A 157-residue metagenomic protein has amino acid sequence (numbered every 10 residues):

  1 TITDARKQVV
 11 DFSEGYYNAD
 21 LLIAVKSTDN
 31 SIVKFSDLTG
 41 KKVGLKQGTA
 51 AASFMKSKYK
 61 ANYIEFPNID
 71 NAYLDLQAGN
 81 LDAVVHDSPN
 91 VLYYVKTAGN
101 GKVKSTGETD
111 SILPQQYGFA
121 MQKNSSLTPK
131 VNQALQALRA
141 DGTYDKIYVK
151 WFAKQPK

Functional and structural regions predicted by a protein language model:
T1-D37, T109-S111: Acidic, polar ligand-binding/catalytic clefts
T1-T3, Y17, K26-D29, G48-T49 (+4 more regions): Solvent-exposed coil/turn segments that connect beta secondary-structure elements in extracytoplasmic/periplasmic
T1-V9, F54-S57, Q77, D82-L113: A ligand-binding cleft/hinge motif common to bilobed small-molecule-binding domains
N18-V25, S88, L92, K96-Q136 (+1 more regions): Periplasmic-binding protein-like
N30-S31, A50, I64-A78: Short helix-initiation/N-cap motifs at beta->coil->alpha
F35-G48, A52: Short loop->beta-strand "edge-of-pocket" segments that line small-molecule binding or catalytic clefts across diverse
L38, L76-Q77, F119, V131: Hydrophobic residues within well-ordered alpha-helices
A51-M55, L135-W151: Periplasmic-binding protein-like
